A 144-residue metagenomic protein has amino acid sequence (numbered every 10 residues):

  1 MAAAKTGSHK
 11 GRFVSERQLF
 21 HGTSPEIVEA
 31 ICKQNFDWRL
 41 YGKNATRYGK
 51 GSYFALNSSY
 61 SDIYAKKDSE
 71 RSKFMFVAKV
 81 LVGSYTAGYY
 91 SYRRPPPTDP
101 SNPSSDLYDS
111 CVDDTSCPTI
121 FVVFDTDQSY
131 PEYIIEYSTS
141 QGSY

Functional and structural regions predicted by a protein language model:
M1-Y144: ADP-ribose/nucleotidyl-moiety interaction motifs
